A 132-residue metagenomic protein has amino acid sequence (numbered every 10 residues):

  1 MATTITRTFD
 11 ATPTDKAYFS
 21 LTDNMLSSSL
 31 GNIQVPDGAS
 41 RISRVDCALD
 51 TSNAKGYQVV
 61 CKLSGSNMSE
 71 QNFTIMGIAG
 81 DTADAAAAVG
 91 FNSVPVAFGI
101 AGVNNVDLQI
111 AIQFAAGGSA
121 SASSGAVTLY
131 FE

Functional and structural regions predicted by a protein language model:
A2-E132: Surface-exposed, low-hydrophobicity beta-strand/loop segments enriched in small/polar/acidic residues
